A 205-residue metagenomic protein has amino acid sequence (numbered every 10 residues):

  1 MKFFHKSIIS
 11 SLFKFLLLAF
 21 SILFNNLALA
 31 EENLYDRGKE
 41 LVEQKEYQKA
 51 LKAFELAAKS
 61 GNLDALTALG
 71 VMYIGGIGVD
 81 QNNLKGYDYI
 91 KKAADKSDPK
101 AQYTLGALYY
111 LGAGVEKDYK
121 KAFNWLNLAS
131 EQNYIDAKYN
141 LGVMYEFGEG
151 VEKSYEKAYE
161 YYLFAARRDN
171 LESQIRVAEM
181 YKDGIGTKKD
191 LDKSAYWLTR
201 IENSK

Functional and structural regions predicted by a protein language model:
K14-N25: Bacterial N-terminal signal peptides
N26-A53, K59, D64-T67, N203: N-terminal leader/linker segments that initiate helical-solenoid repeat arrays
L34-L41, A53, A68-G75, T104-L111 (+2 more regions): Hydrophobic face of amphipathic alpha-helices that form TPR/SEL1-like repeat modules and related alpha-solenoid
E46, K59-L63, G75-I77, N82 (+9 more regions): Short helix-capping/linker turns of helical repeat alpha-solenoids
E160-R167, L171, I175, E179-D183 (+1 more regions): TPR/TPR-like (Sel1-like) alpha-helical repeat modules
